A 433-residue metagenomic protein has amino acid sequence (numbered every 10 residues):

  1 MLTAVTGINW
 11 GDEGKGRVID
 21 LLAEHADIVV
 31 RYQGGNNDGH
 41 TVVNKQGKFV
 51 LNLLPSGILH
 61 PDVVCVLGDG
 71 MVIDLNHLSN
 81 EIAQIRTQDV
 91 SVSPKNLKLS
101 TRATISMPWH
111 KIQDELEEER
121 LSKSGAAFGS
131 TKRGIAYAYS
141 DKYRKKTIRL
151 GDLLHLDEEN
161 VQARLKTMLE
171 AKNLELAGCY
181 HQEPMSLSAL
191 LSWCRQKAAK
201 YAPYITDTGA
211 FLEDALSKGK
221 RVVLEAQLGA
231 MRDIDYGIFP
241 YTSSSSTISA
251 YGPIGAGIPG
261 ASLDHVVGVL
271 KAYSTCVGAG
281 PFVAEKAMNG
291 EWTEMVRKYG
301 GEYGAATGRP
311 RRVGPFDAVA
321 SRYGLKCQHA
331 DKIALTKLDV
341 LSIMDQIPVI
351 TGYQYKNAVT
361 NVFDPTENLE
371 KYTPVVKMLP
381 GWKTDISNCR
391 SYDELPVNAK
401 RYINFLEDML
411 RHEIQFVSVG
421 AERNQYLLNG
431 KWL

Functional and structural regions predicted by a protein language model:
M1-L433: Non-transmembrane, aqueous-exposed alpha-helical and coiled segments at domain scale
